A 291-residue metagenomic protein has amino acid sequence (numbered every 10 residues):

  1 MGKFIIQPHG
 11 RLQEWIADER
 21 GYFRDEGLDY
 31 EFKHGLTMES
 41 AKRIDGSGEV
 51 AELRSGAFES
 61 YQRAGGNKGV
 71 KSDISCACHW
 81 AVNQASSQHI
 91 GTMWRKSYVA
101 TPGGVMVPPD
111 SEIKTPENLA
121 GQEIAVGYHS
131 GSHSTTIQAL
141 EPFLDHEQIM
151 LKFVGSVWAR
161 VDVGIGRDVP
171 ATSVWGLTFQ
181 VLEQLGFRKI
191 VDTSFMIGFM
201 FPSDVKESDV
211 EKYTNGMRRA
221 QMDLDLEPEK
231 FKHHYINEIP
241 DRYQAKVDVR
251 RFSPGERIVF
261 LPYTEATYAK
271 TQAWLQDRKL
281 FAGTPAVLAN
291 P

Functional and structural regions predicted by a protein language model:
M1-Q138, P142-L144, P170-G176, I190-V191: Short, glycine-/small- and polar/acidic-enriched structural segments that line small-molecule recognition paths
D18, G56, G131, T135-Q138 (+7 more regions): Extracytoplasmic/secreted proteins, especially bacterial periplasmic and envelope-associated proteins
G21, K68-V70, G166-R167, G186 (+2 more regions): Short glycine-centered helix-capping/turn motifs at secondary-structure transition points
D29-A41, V247-V259, P285-P291: Short linear loop/turn motifs
H146-I149: Juxtamembrane helix-loop boundary signature in multi-pass membrane transporters
L151-K152, S156-E238: Pocket-lining segment of extracytoplasmic ligand-binding domains
V174, Q276-P291: Long, low-complexity C-terminal extensions of enzymes
E207-A282: Secondary-structure end/capping motifs
